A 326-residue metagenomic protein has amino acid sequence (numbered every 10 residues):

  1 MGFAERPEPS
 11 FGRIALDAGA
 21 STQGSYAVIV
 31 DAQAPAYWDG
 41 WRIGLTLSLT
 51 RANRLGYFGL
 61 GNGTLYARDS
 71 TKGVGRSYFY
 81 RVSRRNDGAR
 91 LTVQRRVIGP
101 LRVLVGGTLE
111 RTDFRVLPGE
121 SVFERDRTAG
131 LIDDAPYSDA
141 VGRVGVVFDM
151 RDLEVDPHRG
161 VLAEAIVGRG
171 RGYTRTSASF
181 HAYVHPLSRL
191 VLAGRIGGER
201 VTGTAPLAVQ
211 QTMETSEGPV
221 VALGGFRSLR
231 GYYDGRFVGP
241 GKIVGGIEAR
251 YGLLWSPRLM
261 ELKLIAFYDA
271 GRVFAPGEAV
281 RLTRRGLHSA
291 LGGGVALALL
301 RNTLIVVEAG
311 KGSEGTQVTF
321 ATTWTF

Functional and structural regions predicted by a protein language model:
M1-F3, A20, A34-A36, R95 (+7 more regions): Residue-level signature of outer-membrane beta-barrel architecture
M1-S138, R143, I305, G312-Q317 (+1 more regions): Gram-negative/organellar outer-membrane beta-barrel architecture
A4, P9, Y37-D39, I98-P100 (+4 more regions): Outer-membrane beta-barrel channels and translocator barrels
I14-A20, V30, L45-N53, F58-G61 (+9 more regions): Transmembrane beta-barrel strands of outer-membrane/channel proteins
A27, R84-G88, D139-R143, G160 (+5 more regions): Transmembrane beta-barrel architecture of outer-membrane proteins
A27-D31, L55-G63, R115-F123, P157-R159 (+4 more regions): Outer-membrane beta-barrel translocator domains and adjoining extracellular loop/strand segments of Gram-negative
A129-A135, D139-L262, A266-F267, F274: C-terminal outer-membrane beta-barrel translocator/porin domains of Gram-negative envelope proteins and their
E278-F326: C-terminal beta-signal and terminal closure region of outer-membrane beta-barrel proteins
